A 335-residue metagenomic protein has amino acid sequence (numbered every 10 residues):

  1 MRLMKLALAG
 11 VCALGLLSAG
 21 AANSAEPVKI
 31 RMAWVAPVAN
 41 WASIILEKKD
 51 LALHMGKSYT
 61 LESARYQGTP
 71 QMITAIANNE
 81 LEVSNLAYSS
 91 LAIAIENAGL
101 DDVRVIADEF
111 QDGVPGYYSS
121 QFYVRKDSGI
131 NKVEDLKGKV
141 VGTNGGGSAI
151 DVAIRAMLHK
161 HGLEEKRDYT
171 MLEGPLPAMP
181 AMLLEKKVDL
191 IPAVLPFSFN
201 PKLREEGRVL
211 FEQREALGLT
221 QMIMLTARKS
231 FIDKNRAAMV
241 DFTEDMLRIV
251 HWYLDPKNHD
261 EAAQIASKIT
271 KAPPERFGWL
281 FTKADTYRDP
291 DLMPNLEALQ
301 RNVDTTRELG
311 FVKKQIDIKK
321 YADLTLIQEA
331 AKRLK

Functional and structural regions predicted by a protein language model:
M1-L6: Positively charged n-region of N-terminal signal peptides that target proteins for export
A7-S18: Bacterial N-terminal signal peptides
S18-S24: Sec/Tat signal peptide C-region and signal peptidase I cleavage site
A25-E164, T170-E173, D189-L195, L219: Short, glycine-/small- and polar/acidic-enriched structural segments that line small-molecule recognition paths
S89, P177-K268: Pocket-lining segment of extracytoplasmic ligand-binding domains
D233-K313: Secondary-structure end/capping motifs
V303-K335: Conserved C-terminal helix/tail region of periplasmic/extracytoplasmic solute-binding proteins
